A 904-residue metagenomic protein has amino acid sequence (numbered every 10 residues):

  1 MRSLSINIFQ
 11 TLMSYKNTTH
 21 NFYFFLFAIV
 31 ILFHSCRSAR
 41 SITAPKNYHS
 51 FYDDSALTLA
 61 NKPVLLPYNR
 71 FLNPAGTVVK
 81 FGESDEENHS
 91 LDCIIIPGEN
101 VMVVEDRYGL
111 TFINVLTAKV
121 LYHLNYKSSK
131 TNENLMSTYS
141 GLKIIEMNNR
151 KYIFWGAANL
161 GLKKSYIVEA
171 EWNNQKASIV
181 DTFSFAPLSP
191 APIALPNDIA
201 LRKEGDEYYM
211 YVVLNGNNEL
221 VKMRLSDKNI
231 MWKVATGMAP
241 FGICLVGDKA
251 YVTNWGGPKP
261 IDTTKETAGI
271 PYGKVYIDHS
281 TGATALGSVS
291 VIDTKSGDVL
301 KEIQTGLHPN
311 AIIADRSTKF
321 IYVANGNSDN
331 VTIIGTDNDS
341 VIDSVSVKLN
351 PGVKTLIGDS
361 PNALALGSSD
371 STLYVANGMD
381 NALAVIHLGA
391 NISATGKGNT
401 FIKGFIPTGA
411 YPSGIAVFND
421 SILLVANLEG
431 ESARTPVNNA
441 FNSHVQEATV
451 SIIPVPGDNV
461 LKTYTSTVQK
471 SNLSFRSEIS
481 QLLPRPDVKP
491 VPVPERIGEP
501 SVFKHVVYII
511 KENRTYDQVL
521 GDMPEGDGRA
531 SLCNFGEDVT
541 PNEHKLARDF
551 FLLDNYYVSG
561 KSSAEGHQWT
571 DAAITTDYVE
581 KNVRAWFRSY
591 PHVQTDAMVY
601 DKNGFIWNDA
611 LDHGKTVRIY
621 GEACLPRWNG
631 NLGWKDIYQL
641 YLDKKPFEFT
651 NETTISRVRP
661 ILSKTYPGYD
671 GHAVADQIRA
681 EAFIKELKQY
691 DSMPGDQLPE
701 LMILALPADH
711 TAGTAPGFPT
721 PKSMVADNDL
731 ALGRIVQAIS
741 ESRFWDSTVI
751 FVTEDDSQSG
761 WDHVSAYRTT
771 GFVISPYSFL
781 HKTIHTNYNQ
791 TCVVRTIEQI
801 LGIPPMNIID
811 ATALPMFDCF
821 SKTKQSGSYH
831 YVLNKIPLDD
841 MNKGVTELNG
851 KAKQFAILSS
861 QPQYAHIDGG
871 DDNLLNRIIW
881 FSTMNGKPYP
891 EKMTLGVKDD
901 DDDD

Functional and structural regions predicted by a protein language model:
M1-T43: Bacterial Sec-dependent N-terminal signal peptides
R2, F25-L26, F71-P74, S443 (+2 more regions): A generic structural signal for short, non-catalytic loop/turn and secondary-structure boundary residues
M13, F71, E499-S501: Extreme N-terminus of proteins, especially the signal/transit-peptide cleavage junction and the first residues
L32, Y374, V507: Conserved Rossmann-like nucleotide-binding pocket used by diverse enzymes that bind dinucleotide cofactors
F33, T111-E146, K151-A158, V168-S178 (+5 more regions): Charged interaction patches that mediate protein-protein contacts
R37-V491: Predominantly soluble domains enriched in secretory-pathway, periplasmic, or organellar proteins
T463-D904: N-terminal pro-sequences and low-complexity stem/linker regions of secreted or lumenal proteins
